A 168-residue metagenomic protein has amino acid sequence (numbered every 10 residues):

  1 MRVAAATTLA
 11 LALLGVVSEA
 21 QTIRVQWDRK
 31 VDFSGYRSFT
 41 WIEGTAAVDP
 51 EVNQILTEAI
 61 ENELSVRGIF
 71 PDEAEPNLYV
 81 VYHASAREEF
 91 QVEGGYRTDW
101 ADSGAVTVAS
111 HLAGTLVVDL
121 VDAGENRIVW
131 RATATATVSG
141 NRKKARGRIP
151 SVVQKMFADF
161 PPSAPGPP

Functional and structural regions predicted by a protein language model:
A4-A5, R37, P76, G114: Residues at beta-strand starts and edge strands
A4-G15: Bacterial N-terminal signal peptides
V17-R67, E75-P76, Y82, P165-P168: A structural "domain/chain start" motif
I23, R67, P76-V129, T135 (+2 more regions): Surface-exposed short loop/turn segments
S34, D49-T57, A109-G114, V138 (+1 more regions): Solvent-exposed, acidic/flexible segments
F70: Residue-level detector of anion-binding/catalytic polar loops
A136-P168: C-terminal partner/receptor-binding element of secreted or periplasmic proteins
